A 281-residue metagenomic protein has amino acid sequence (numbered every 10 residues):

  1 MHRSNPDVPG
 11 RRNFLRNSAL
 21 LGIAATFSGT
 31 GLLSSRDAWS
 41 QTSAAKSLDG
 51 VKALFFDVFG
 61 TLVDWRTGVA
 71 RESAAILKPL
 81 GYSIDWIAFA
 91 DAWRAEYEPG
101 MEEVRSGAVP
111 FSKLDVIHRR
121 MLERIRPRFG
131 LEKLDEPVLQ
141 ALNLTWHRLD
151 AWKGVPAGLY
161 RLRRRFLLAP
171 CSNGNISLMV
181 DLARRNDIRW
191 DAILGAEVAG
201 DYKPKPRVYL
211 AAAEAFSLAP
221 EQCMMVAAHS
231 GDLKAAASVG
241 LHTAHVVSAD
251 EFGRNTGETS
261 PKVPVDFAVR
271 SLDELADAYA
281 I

Functional and structural regions predicted by a protein language model:
H2-P6, N17-S18, G22, S43-L48 (+3 more regions): Asp-based, Mg2+/Mn2+-dependent phosphohydrolase catalytic module
D7-N13, A24-A45: N-terminal twin-arginine translocation
A44-A95: Active-site neighborhood of HAD-like aspartate-dependent phosphohydrolases
D57-G60, L122, P170, A236: Generic structural signal for small/hydrophobic residues in well-ordered secondary structure, especially within
L62, C171, M225-V226: Conserved SAM-binding loop
V69-S73, L77, W93-Y97, H118 (+2 more regions): Hydrophobic alpha-helical core bundles mediating ligand binding, dimerization, or RNAP-core interactions
L80-G81, A90-Q140: A metal-dependent, Asp-based hydrolase signature
E136-R185, I193-A196: Substrate-recognition element of Asp-dependent hydrolases with the DxDx(T/V) motif
